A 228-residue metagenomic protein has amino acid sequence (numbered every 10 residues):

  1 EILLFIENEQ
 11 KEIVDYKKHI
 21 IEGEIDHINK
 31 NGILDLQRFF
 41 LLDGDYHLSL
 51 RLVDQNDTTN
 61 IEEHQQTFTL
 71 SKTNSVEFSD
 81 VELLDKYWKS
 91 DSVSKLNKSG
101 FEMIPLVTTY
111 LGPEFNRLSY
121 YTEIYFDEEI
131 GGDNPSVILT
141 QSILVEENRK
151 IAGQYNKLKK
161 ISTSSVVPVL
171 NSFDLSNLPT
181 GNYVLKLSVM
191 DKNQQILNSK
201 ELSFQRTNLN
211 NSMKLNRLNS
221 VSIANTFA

Functional and structural regions predicted by a protein language model:
E1-F227: Intrinsically disordered, low-complexity terminal regions enriched in Ser/Thr/Pro/Gly and charged residues
